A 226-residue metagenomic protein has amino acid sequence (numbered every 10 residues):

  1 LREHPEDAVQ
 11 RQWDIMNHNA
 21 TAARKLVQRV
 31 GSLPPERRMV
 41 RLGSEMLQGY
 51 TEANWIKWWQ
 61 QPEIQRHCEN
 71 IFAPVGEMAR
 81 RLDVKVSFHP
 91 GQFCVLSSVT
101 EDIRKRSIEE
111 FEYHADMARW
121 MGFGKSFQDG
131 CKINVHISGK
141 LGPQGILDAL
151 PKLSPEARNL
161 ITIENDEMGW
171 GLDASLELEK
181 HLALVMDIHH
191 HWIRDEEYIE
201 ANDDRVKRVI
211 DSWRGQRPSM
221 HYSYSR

Functional and structural regions predicted by a protein language model:
L1-K85, C94-I108, D116, M121-F127 (+4 more regions): Alpha/beta catalytic barrel-like cores
S44-Q48, P90-C94, I137-L141, N165-G169 (+2 more regions): Active-site-proximal loop/turn and secondary-structure-junction residues that shape catalytic pockets, frequently
R104-L184, H189: Eukaryote-skewed repeat-based solenoidal scaffolds used as protein-protein interaction platforms, primarily
